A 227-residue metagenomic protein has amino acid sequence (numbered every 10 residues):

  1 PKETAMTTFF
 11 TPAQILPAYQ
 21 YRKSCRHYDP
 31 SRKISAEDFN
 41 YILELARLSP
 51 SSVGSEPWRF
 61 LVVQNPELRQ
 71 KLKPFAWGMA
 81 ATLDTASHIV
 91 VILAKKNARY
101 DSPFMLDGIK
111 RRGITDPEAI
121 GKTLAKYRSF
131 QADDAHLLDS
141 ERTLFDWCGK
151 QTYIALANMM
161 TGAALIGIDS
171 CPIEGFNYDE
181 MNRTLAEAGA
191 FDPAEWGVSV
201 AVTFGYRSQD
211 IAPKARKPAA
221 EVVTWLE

Functional and structural regions predicted by a protein language model:
E3-E227: Acidic, surface-exposed loops and disordered segments
